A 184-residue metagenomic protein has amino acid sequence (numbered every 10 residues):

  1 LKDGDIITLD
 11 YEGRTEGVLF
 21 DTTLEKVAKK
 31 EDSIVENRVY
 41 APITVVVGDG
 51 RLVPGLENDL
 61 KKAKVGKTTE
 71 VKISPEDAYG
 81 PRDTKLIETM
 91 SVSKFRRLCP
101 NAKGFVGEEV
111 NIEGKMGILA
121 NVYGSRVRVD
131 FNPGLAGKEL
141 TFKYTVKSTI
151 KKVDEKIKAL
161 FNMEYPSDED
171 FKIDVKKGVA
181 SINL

Functional and structural regions predicted by a protein language model:
L1-L184: FKBP-type peptidyl-prolyl cis-trans isomerases
